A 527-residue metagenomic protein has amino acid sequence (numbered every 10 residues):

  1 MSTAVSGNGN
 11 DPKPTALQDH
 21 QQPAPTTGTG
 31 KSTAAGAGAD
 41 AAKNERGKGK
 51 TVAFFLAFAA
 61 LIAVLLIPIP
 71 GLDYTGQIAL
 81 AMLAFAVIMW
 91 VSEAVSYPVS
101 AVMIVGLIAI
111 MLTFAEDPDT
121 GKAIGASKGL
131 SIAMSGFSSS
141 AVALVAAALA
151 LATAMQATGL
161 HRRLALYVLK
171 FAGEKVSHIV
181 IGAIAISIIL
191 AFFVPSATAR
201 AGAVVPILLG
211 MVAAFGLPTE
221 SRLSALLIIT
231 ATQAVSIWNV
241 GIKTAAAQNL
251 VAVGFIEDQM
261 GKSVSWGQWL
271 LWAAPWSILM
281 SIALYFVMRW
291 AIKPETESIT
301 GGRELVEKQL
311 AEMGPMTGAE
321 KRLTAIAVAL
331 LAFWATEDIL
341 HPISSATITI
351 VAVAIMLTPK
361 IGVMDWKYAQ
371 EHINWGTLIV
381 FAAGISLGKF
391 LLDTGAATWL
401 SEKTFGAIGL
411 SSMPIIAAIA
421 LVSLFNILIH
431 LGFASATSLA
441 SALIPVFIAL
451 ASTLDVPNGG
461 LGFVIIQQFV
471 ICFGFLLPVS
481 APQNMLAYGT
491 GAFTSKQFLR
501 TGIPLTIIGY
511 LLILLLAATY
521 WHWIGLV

Functional and structural regions predicted by a protein language model:
S2-T3, H20, G30-A34, G38-I67 (+4 more regions): Juxtamembrane and boundary regions of transmembrane helices in multi-pass small-molecule transporters and channels
N44-K50, L66-G76, V168-V176, L217-S221 (+3 more regions): Short, amphipathic, aromatic/basic-enriched membrane-interface segments that mark the entry/exit of transmembrane
G47-A57, Y74-A79, S92-A101, S131-L149 (+7 more regions): Helical membrane-embedded segments and adjacent short helical loop/helix-boundary regions of multi-pass membrane
V52, L56-A63, A81-I88, M103 (+16 more regions): Lipid-exposed faces of alpha-helical membrane segments in multi-pass integral membrane proteins
A53, G71-A81, S138-A150, R200-V204 (+4 more regions): Structural signature of hydrophobic alpha-helical transmembrane segments
P70-T75, F85-M103, F286-K293, M316-K321 (+1 more regions): Flexible hinge motifs at transmembrane-helix junctions and intramembrane kinks/re-entrant loops in multi-pass membrane
I88-S96, I186-S196, T232-K243, A335-D338 (+2 more regions): Transmembrane alpha-helix interface/packing and boundary motifs in multi-pass membrane proteins, characterized by
V99, M103-P218, G376-T377, F381-L454: Membrane-embedded alpha-helical segments and adjacent helix-loop junctions characteristic of multi-pass solute
